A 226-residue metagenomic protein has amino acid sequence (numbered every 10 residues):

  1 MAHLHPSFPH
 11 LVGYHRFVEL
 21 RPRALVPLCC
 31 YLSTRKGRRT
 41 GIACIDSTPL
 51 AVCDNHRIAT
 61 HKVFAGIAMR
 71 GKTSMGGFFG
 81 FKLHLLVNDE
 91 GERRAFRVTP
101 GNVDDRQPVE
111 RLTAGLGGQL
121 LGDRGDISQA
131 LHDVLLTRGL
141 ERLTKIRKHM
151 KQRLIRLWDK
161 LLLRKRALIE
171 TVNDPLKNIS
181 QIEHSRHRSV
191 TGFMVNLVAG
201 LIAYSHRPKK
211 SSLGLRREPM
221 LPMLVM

Functional and structural regions predicted by a protein language model:
M1-M226: Short alpha-helical elements
